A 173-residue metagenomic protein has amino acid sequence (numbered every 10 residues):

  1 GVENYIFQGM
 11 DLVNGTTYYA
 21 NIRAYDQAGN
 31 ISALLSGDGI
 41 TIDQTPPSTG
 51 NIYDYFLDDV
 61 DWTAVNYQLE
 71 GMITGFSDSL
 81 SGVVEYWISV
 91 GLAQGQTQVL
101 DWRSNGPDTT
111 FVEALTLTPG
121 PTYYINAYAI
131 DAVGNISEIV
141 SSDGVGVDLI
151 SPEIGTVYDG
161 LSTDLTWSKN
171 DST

Functional and structural regions predicted by a protein language model:
G1-N14, W87-T118: Recognizes extended acidic, P/S/T-rich segments that occur within or adjacent to Ig-like beta-sandwich modules
Y18, I22, I125-A127: Hydrophobic/tyrosine-rich beta-strand signature of extracellular beta-sandwich/beta-rich modules, prominently
Y25-I31, I130-I136: Short, solvent-exposed loop/turn segments at the edges of extracellular beta-sandwich modules
D26, G37-D61, G91, D131 (+1 more regions): Flexible, low-complexity linkers/stalks enriched in Thr/Pro that connect modular domains
Y67-G71, T163-L165, S172-T173: Structural beta-strand segments of beta-rich domains
M72-L80: Acidic, Ser/Thr
G82-Y86: Solvent-exposed loop segments of extracellular immunoglobulin-like
